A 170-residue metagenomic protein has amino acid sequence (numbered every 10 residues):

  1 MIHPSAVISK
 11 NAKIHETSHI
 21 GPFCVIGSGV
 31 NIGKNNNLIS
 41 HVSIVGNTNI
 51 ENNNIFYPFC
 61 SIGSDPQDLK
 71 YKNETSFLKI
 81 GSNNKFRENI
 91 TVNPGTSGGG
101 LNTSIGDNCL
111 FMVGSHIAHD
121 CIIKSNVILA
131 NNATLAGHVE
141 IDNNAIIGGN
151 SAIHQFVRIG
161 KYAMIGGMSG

Functional and structural regions predicted by a protein language model:
M1-G170: Structural signal for interior beta-strand "rungs" in well-ordered beta-sheet cores of soluble enzyme domains
